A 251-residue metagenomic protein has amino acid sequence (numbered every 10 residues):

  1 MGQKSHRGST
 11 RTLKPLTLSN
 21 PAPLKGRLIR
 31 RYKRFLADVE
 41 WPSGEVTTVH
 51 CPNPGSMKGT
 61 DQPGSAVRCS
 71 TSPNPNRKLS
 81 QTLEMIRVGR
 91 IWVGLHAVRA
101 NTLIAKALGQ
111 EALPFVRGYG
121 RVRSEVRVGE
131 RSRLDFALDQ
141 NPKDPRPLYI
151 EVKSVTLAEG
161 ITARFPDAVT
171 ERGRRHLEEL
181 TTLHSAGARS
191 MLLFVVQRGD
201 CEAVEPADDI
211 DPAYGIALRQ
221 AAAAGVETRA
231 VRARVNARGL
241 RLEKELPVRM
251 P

Functional and structural regions predicted by a protein language model:
G2-N20, A112-F115: Short boundary/loop segments of OB/S1/cold-shock single-stranded nucleic-acid-binding domains
K33-D38: Short aromatic-glycine-enriched beta-strand elements
E45-G59: Beta-strand/loop nucleic-acid-binding surfaces
P63-P75, R232-A233: Flexible glycine-rich surface loops and low-complexity tracts that mediate binding to linear polymers
N74-M85: Short, Lys/Arg- and Gly-enriched loop/turn segments at beta-strand edges
V88-V98, G109, P114-T156, R175-E178 (+3 more regions): Active-site metal-binding core of divalent-cation-utilizing nuclease and nuclease-like domains
K153, E159-E171, E178-I210, R232: Nucleic-acid nuclease catalytic cores
Q197-P251: Domain-level recognition of nuclease-like catalytic cores that cleave nucleotide substrates
